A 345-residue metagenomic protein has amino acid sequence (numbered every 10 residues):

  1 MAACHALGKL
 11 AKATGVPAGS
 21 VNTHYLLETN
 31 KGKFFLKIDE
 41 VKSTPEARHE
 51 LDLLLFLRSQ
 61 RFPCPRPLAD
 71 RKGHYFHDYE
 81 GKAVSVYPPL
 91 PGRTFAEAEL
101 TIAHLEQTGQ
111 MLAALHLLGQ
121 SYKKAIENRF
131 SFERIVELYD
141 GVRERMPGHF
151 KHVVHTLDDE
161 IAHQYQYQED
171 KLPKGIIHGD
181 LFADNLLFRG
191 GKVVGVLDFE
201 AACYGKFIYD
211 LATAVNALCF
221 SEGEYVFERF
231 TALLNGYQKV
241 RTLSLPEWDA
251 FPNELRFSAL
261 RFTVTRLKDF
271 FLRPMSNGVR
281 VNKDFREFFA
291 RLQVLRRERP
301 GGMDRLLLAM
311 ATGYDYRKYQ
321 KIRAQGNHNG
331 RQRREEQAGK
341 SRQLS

Functional and structural regions predicted by a protein language model:
M1-A3, K123-A125, E137-G179: An alpha-helical support segment within catalytic cores of ATP-dependent transferases
M1-R71, K192, M310-H328, R333 (+1 more regions): Conserved NTP-binding catalytic cores of kinases and kinase-like/nucleotidyltransferase enzymes across multiple kinase
S20-N30, F35-L36, P67, A162-Y209 (+3 more regions): Active-site acidic catalytic loop and adjacent metal/ATP-binding pocket of ATP-dependent phosphoryl transfer enzymes
T29-Y122: ATP-binding pocket architecture of kinase catalytic cores
A103, L245-L255: All-alpha amphipathic helical-bundle segments outside canonical DNA-binding/catalytic cores that form hydrophobic
F130-S131: Terminal low-complexity/disordered tails
G141, F262-E336, R342-L344: ATP/Mg2+ or Mg2+-diphosphate-binding catalytic cores that bind nucleotide phosphates or diphosphates via glycine-rich
I208-T242, S258-P274: Active-site activation/catalytic loop segments of kinase-like enzymes and analogous catalytic loops in related
